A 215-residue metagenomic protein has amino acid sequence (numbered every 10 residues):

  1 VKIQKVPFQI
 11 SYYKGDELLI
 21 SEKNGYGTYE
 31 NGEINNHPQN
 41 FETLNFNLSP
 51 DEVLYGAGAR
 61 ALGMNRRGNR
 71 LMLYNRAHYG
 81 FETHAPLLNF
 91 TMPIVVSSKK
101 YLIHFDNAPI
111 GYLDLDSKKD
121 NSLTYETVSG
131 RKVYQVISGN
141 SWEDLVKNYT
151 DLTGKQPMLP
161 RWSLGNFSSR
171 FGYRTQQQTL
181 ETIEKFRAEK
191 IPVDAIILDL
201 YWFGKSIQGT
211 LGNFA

Functional and structural regions predicted by a protein language model:
V1-P160, R170-G172, Q176, I183-A188: Catalytic and substrate-binding clefts that recognize carbohydrates or anionic sugar/phosphate headgroups
P157-A215: Aromatic-lined carbohydrate-binding/catalytic grooves of carbohydrate-active enzymes
